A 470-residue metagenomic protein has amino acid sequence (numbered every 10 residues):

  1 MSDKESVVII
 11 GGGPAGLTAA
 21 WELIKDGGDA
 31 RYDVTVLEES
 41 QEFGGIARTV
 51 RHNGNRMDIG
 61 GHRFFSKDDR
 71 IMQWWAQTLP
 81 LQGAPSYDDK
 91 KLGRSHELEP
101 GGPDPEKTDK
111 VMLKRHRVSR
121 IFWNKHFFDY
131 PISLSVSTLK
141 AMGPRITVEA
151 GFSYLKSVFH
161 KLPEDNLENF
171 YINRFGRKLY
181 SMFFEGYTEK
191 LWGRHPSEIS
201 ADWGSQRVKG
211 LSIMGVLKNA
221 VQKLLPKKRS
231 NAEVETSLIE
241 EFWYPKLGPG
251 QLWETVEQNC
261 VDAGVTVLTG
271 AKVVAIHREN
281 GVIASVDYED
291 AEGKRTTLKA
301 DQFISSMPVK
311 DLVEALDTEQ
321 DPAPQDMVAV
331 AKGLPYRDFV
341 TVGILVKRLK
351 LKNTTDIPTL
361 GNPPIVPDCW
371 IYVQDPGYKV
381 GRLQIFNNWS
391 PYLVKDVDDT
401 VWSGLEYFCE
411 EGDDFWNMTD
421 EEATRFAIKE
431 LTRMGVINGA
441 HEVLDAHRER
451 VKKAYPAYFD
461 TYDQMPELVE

Functional and structural regions predicted by a protein language model:
S2-A15: Beta1/beta-strand and adjacent pyrophosphate-binding region of the FAD-binding site in flavoprotein oxidoreductases
A15, E42, K310: Conserved Rossmann-like nucleotide-cofactor binding loop
I24-H52: Glycine-rich FAD pyrophosphate-binding loop
T49, P391-D398, V451-E470: FAD-binding beta-loop-beta segment adjacent to the flavin cofactor pocket
N53-V158, K209: Dinucleotide-binding Rossmann-like beta1-alpha1 core, especially the glycine-rich loop that anchors the ADP
S135-T138, M142, I146-E279, A284 (+2 more regions): Active-site/ligand-binding neighborhood in enzyme catalytic cores
P245, A271-S403, F408-N417, E421 (+1 more regions): Mid-domain catalytic core of redox enzymes that form a hydrophobic substrate pocket/lid adjacent to a catalytic redox
F339, I437-R450: A short coil-to-beta-strand element that immediately follows conserved catalytic motifs
